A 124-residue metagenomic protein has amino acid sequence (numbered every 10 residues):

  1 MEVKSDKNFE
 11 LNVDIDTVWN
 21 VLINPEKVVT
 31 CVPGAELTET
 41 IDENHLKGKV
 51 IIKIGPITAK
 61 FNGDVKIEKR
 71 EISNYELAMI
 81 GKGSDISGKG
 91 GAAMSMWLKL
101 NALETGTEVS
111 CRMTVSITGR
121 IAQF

Functional and structural regions predicted by a protein language model:
M1, T40, G55-F61, G88-A92 (+1 more regions): A generic structural micro-feature
M1-H45, K49: Hydrophobic ligand-binding cavity/cleft-lining segments
E2-E10, H45, K60-N62, E76 (+2 more regions): Intrinsic-disorder/low-complexity, polar/charged segments enriched in Ser/Thr/Lys/Arg/Asp/Glu/Gln
K7, A35-E36, G63-K69, M94-A102: Hydrophobic/aromatic beta-strand elements that line small-molecule binding cavities or substrate pockets in beta-rich
F9, G48-I52, M79-G81, L98 (+1 more regions): Preference for bulky hydrophobic residues occupying beta-strand positions in well-ordered beta-sheet regions
D14, E43, I72-S73, L103-G106: Short strand-connecting beta-turns/loops that link adjacent beta-strands
T40-S84: Glycine-rich portal/gate segments that line the openings of hydrophobic small-molecule binding cavities
G83-F124: Beta-strand/loop substructures that line and gate deep hydrophobic ligand-binding cavities in soluble
